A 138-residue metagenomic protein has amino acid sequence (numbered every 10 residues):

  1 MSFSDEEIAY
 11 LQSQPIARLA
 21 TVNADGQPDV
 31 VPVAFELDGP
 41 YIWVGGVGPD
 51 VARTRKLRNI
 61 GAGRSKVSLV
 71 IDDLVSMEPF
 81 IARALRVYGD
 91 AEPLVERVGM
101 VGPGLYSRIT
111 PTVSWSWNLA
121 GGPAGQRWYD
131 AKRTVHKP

Functional and structural regions predicted by a protein language model:
M1-R18: Short, basic/aromatic recognition patches
A9-L11, A24-Q27, A34-E36, N59-G61 (+1 more regions): Short, conserved, surface-exposed binding loops centered on an aromatic residue
Q12-Q14, Q27-P28, A84, M100-G102: Short solvent-exposed loop/turn micro-motifs enriched in small/polar/acidic residues
P15-I16, S65-K66, S114: Generic structural signal for secondary-structure transition and capping sites
P15-P49, L69: Short beta-strand segments
D38-G39, V51-T54, G125-Q126: A short local loop/turn or secondary-structure capping micro-motif enriched for an aromatic residue
G48-S107, P111: Short, structured beta-strand-loop surface elements
L94-P138: C-terminal edge-of-domain segments
